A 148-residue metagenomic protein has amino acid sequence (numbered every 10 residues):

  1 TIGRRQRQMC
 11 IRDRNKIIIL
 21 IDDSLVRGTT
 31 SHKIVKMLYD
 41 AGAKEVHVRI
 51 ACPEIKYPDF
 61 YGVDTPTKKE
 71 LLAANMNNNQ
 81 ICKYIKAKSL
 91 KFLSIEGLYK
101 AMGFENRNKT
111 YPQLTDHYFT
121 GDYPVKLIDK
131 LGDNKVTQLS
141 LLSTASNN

Functional and structural regions predicted by a protein language model:
T1, V26, F60: Short glycine/serine/threonine-biased micro-segments
T1-I11: Single conserved hydrophobic/aromatic residue that forms the stacking wall/gate of nucleotide- or nucleobase-binding
Q8, I21-V26, P66-L72: Short, contiguous acidic/charged loop-to-helix segments that flank catalytic cores in large enzymes
R14: Glycine-rich adenosyl-nucleotide cofactor-binding module
I17-L38, V48: Extended, hydrophobic alpha-helical segments in both membrane/secreted and soluble proteins
V35-N148: PRPP-dependent phosphoribosyltransferase catalytic core
